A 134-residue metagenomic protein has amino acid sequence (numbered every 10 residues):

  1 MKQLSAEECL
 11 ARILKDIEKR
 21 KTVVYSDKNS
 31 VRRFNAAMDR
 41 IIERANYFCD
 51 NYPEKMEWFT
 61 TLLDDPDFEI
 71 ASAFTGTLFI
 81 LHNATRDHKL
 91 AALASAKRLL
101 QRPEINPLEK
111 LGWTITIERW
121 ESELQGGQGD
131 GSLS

Functional and structural regions predicted by a protein language model:
M1-A36, L133-S134: N-terminal "cap/leader" segments of large eukaryotic alpha-helical scaffolds
Q3-A11, D50-L62, R86-R98, G126-S132: Amphipathic alpha-helical scaffolding segments comprising HEAT/armadillo-like alpha-solenoid repeats
F34, M38-I41, A71, K110: Residue-level detector of extended alpha-helical repeat arrays and alpha-solenoid scaffolds
I42, F74-G76, T114: Hydrophobic core positions within HEAT/HEAT-like alpha-solenoid repeats
Y47-N51, L81-T85, W120-L124: Residue-level signature of the C-terminal ends
L63-D64, F79, N83: Alpha-solenoid HEAT/Armadillo repeat architecture
P66-F68, E104-N106: Short inter-helical turns and helix N-cap capping residues of alpha-solenoid HEAT/ARM repeat scaffolds
L93, K97-L100, K110, I117 (+1 more regions): Heptad-repeat amphipathic alpha-helical coiled-coil interaction surface used for oligomerization/assembly
